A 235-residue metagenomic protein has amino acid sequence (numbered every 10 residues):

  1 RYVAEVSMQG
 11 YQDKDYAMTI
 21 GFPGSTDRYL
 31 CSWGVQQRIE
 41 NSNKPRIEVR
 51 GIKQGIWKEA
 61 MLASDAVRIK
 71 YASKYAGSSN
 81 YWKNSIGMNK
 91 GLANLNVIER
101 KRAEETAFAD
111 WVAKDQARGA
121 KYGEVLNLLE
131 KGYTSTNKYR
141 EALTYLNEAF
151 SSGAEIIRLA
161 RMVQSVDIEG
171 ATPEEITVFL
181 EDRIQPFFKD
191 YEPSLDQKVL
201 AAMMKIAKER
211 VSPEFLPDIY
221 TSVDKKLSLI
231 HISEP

Functional and structural regions predicted by a protein language model:
R1, E5-M18, P23-R210, I219 (+1 more regions): Buried, small/hydrophobic-residue-enriched core segments of structured protein domains
P213: Loop/helix-junction capping segments adjacent to catalytic residues or to phosphate/diphosphate-binding pockets
I230-P235: Residue-level detector of conserved catalytic or cofactor/ligand-binding positions in enzyme active sites
